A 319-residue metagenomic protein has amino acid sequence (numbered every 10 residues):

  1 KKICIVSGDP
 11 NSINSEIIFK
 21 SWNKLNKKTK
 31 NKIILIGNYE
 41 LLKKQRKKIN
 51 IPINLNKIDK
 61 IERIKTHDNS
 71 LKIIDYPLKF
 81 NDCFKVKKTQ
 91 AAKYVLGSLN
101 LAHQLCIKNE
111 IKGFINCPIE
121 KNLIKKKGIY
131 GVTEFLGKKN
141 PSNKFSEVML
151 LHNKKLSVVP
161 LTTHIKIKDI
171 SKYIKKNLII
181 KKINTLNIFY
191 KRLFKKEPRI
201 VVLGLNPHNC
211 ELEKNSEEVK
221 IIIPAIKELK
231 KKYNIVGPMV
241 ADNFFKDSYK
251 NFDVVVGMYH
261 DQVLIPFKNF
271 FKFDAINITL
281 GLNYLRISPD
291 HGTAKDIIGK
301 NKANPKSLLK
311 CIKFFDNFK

Functional and structural regions predicted by a protein language model:
K1-K319: Anion-binding alpha/beta catalytic cores of soluble intermediary-metabolism enzymes, centered on
